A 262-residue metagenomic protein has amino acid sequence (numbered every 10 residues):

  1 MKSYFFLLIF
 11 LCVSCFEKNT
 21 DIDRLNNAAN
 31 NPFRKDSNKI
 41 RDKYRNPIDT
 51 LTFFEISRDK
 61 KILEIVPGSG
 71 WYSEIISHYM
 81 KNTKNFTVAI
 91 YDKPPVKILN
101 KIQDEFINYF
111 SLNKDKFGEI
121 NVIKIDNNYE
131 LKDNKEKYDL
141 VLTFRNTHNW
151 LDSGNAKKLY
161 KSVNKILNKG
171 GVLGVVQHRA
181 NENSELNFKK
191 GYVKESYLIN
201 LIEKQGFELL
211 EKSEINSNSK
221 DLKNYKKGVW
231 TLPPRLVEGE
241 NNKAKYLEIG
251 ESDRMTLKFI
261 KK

Functional and structural regions predicted by a protein language model:
D21-R58: Class I SAM-dependent methyltransferase Rossmann-like catalytic core, especially the SAM/SAH-binding loop
R58-G68: Conserved class I S-adenosyl-L-methionine
D59, N82-T83, L167-L173: Short glycine-dipeptide loop
S77, A156-K169: A short glycine-rich, Lys/Arg-flanked "PGG" loop and its adjoining helix->strand segment in the class I
T87-A89, G170-R179: Conserved beta-strand signature within the Rossmann-like core of class I S-adenosyl-L-methionine
N100-E130: S-adenosyl-L-methionine
D126-N127, N149-S162: A short, conserved alpha-helix within the catalytic core of class I
L131-V141: A short acidic, Gly/Pro-enriched loop at the edge of an enzyme's catalytic core that lines a small-molecule cofactor
